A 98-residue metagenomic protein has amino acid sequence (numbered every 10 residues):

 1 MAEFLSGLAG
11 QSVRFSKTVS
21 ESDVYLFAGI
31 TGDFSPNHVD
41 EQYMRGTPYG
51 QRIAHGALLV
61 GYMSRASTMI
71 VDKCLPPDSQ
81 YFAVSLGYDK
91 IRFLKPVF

Functional and structural regions predicted by a protein language model:
M1-A54: Catalytic strand-loop segment that frames the active site of acyl-thioester-processing enzymes
T47-Q51, G61-F98: Hydrophobic beta-strand-centered segment that forms part of the acyl-chain substrate-binding groove
L58: Conserved phosphate/anionic-ligand binding catalytic regions in large, soluble enzymes, centered on
